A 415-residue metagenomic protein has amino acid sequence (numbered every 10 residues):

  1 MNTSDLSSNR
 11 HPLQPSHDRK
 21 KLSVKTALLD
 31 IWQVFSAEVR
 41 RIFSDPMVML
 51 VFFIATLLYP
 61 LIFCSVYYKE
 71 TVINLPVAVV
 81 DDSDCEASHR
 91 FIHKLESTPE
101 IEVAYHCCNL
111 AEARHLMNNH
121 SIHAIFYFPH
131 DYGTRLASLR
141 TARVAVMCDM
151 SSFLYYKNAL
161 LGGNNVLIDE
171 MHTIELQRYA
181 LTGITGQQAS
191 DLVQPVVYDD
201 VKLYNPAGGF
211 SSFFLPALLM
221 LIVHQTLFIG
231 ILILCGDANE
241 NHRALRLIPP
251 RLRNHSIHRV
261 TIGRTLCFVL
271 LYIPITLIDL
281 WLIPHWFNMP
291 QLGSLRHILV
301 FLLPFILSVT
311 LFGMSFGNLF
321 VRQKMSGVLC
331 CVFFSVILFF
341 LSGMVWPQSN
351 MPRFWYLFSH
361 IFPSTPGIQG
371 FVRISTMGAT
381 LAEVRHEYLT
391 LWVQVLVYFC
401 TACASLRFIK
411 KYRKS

Functional and structural regions predicted by a protein language model:
N2-F210, S415: Extracytoplasmic/periplasmic domains immediately adjacent to an N-terminal transmembrane anchor in multi-pass membrane
D18-K21, P216, F228-I229, G263-F268 (+4 more regions): Short alpha-helical transmembrane interface motifs in multi-pass membrane proteins
L28, W32-S36, S212, R253-L266 (+3 more regions): Alpha-helical membrane-protein architecture signal
F35, F53-L57, L218, T265 (+8 more regions): Residue-level signature of the transmembrane alpha-helical core of multi-pass small-molecule transporters
I42-M49, I222, G263-V269, I273 (+2 more regions): Loop-to-transmembrane-helix entry motif
L61, V201-I283: Hydrophobic alpha-helical transmembrane segments of multi-pass membrane transport proteins
D84, I278-L282, P290-S415: Membrane-spanning alpha-helical segments of multipass transporters and channels
